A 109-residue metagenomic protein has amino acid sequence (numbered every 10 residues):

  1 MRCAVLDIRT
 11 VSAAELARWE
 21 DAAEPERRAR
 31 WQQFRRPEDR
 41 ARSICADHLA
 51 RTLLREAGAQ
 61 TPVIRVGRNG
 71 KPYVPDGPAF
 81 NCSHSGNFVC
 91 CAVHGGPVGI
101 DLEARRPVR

Functional and structural regions predicted by a protein language model:
M1-R109: Core catalytic alpha/beta fold that binds nucleotide/phospho-ligands
